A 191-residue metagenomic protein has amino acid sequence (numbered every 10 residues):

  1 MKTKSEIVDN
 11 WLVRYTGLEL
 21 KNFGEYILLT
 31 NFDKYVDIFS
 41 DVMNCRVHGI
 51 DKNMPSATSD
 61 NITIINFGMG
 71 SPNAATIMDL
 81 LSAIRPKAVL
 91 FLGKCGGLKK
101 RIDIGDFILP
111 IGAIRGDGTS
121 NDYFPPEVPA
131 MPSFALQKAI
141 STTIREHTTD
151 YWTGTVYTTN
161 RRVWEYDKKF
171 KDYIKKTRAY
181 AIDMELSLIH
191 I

Functional and structural regions predicted by a protein language model:
M1-A130, F134-A135: Metabolite-binding pocket within alpha/beta catalytic cores that recognizes anionic/polar moieties
T30, D183-M184: Short beta-strand scaffold positions
D33, L186-S187: Alpha-helix N-cap/helix-start capping motif
A74-A75, M184-L186: Short glycine/serine/threonine-rich phosphate/pyrophosphate-binding segments that cradle anionic phosphate groups
M131-K176: Active-site rim beta-loop-alpha module in soluble metabolic enzymes
R178-Y180: Short pre-catalytic strand/loop immediately N-terminal to key active-site residues, enriched for Gly-Thr
H190-I191: Conserved small/polar residues in nucleotide/adenosyl-binding loops
